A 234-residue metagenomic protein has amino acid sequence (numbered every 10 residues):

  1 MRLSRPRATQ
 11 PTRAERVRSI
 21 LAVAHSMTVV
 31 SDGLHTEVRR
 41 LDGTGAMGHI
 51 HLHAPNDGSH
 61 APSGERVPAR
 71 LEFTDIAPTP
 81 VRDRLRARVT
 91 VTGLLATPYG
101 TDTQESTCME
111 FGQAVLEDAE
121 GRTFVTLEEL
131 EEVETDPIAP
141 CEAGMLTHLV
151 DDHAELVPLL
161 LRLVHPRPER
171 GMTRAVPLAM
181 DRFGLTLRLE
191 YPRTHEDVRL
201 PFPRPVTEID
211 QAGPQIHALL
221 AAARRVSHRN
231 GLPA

Functional and structural regions predicted by a protein language model:
M1-A234: Binding-site signature for planar aromatic cofactors or substrates
